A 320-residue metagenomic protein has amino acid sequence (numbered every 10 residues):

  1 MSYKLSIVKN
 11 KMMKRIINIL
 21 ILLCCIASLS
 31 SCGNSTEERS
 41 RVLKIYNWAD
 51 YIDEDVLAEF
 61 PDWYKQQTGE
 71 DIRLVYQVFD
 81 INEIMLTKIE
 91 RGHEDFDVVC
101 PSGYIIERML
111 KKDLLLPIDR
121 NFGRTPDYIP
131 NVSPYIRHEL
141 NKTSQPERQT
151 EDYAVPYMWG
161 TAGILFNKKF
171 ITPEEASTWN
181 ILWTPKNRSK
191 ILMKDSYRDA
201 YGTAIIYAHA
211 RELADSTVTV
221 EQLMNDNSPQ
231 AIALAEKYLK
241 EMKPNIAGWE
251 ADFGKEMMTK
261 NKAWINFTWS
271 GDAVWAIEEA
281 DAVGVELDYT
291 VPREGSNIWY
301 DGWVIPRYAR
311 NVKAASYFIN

Functional and structural regions predicted by a protein language model:
S28-S31: C-terminal motif of bacterial Sec signal peptides marking the signal peptidase cleavage site
S35-K112: Early extracytoplasmic/lumenal segment of secretory-pathway proteins
L86, E107-W159, P173-N180: Hinge/lid segment of periplasmic solute-binding proteins
R91-C100, L114-L115, N187-S189, K260-T268: Alpha-to-beta junction loops
F170-S177, H209-T217, A309-A315: Short helix-loop capping/hinge motifs at secondary-structure junctions, enriched in acidic/polar residues
I181-D199: Short loop->beta-strand "edge-of-pocket" segments that line small-molecule binding or catalytic clefts across diverse
L192-M193, A200, A204, E212-D288: Ligand-binding pocket segment of bilobal, Venus flytrap-like solute-binding proteins
D272, E279-N320: Extracytoplasmic/periplasmic substrate-recognition and gating elements
